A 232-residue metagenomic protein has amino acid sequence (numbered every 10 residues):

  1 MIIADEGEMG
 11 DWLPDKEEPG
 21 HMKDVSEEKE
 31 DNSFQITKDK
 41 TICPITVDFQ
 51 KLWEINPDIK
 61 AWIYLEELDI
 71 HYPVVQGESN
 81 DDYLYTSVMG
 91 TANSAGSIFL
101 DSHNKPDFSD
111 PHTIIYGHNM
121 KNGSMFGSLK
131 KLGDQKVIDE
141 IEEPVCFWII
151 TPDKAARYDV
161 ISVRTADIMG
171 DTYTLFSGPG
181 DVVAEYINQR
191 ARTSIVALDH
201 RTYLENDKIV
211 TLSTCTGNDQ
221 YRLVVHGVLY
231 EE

Functional and structural regions predicted by a protein language model:
M1-E232: Solvent-exposed, non-transmembrane regions of membrane-associated and secreted proteins
